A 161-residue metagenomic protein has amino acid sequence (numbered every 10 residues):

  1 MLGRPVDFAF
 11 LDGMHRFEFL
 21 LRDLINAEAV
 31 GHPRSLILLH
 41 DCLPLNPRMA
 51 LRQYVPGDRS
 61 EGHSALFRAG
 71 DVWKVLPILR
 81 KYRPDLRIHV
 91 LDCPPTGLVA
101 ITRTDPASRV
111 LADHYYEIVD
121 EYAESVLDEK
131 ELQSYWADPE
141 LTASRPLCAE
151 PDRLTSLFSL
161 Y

Functional and structural regions predicted by a protein language model:
M1-F10, M14-L38, C42-Y161: A short alpha-helical cap/connector motif
